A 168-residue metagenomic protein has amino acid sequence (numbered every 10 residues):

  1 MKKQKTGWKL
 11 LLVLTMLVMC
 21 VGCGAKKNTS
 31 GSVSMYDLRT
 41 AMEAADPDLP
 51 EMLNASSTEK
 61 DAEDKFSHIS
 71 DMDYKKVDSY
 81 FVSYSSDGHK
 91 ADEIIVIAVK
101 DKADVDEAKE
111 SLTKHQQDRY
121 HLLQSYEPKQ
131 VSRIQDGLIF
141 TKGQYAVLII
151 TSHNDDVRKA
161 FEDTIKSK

Functional and structural regions predicted by a protein language model:
K2-L11: Bacterial N-terminal signal peptides that target proteins for export
M19-G22: C-terminal motif of bacterial Sec signal peptides marking the signal peptidase cleavage site
G24-K27: Bacterial signal peptide processing site
S30-M52: Post-signal peptide N-terminal segment of mature Sec-exported envelope proteins
S56-H89, A103: Short, compositionally biased low-complexity segments enriched in polar/charged residues
A91-D101: A short acidic-to-branched-hydrophobic micro-motif
K102-T141: Short Gly/Thr-rich strand-loop-strand
K129-K168: A short, solvent-exposed beta-edge/loop patch
